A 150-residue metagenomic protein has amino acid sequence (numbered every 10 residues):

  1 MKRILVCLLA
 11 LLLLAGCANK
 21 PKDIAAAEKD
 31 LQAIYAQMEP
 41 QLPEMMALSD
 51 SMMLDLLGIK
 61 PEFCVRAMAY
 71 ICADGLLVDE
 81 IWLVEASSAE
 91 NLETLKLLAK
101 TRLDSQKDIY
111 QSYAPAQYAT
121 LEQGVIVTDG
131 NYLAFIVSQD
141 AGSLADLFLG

Functional and structural regions predicted by a protein language model:
M1-I4, L8: Positively charged n-region of N-terminal signal peptides that target proteins for export
L12-G16: C-terminal motif of bacterial Sec signal peptides marking the signal peptidase cleavage site
A18-P21: Bacterial signal peptide processing site
M46-V78, T94: Short, compositionally biased low-complexity segments enriched in polar/charged residues
A73, A116-G150: A short, solvent-exposed beta-edge/loop patch
V78-S88, L92: A short acidic-to-branched-hydrophobic micro-motif
A89-K96, G142-A145: Short, conserved charged micro-motifs
L92-T128: Short Gly/Thr-rich strand-loop-strand
